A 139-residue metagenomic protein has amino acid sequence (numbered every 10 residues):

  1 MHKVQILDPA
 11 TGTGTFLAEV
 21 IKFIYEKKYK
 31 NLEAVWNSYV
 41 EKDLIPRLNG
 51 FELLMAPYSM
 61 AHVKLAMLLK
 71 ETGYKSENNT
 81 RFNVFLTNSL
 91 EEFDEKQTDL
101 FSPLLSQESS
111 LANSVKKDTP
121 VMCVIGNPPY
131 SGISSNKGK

Functional and structural regions predicted by a protein language model:
M1-K139: SAM-dependent methyltransferase catalytic region
